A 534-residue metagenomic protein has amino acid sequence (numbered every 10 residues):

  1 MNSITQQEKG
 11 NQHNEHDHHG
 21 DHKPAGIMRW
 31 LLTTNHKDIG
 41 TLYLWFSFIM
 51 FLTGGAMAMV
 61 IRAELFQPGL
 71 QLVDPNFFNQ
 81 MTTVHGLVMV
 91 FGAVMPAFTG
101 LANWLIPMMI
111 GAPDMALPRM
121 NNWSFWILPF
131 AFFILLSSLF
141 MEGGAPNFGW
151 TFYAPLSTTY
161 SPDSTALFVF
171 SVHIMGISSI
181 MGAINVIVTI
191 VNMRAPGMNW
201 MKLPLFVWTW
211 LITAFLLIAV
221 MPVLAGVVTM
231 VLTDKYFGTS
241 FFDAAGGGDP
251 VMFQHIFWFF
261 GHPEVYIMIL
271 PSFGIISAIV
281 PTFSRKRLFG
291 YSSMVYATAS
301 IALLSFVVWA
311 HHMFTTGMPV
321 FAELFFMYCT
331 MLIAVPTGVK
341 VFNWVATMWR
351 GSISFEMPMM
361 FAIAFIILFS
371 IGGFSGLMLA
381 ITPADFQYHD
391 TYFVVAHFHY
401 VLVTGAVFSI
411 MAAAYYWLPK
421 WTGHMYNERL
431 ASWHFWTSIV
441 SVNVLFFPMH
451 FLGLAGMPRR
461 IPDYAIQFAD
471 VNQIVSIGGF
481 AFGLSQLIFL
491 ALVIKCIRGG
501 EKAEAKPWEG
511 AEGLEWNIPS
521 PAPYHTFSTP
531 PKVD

Functional and structural regions predicted by a protein language model:
N2-D534: Membrane-embedded and interfacial regions of multi-pass energy-transducing membrane proteins
